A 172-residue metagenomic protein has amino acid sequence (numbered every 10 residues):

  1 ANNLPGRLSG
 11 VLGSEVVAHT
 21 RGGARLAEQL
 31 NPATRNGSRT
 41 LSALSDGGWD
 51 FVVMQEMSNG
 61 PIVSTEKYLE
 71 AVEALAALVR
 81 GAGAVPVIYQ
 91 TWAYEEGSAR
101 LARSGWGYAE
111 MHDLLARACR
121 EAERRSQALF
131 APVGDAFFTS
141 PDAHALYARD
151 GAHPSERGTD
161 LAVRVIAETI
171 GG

Functional and structural regions predicted by a protein language model:
A1-T20, S42-A43: Serine-esterase "nucleophile elbow" of acetyl-processing enzymes
N2-N3, N31, N36, N59: Detector for Asparagine
P5-S9, N31-A33, E66-L69, L101-R103: Short, glycine/charged-enriched secondary-structure capping and boundary segments
V11, V165-T169: Active-site catalytic microenvironments for nucleophilic, acid-base chemistry
V16-V17, R21-N36: N-terminal beta-loop-helix "entrance" segment that forms/cooperates in small-molecule cofactor or anionic ligand
S38-E156, D160, A167-E168: Alpha-helical cap/lid subdomain in secreted, periplasmic, or secretory-pathway luminal O-acyl-processing enzymes
